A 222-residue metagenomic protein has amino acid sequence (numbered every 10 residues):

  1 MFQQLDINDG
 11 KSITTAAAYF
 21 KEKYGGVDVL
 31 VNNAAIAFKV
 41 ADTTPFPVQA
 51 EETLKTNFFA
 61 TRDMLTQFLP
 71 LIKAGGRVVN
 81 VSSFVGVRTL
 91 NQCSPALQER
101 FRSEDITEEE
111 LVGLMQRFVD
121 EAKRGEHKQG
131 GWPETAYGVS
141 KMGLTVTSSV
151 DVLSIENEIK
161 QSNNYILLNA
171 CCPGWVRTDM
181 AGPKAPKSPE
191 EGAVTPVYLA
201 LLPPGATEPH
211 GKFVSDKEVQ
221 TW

Functional and structural regions predicted by a protein language model:
Q4-T15, P47, F58-T61: The beta1-alpha1 cofactor-binding region of Rossmann-like NAD(H)/NADP(H)-dependent oxidoreductases
N8, V29, E52-A60, V139-S140 (+1 more regions): Glycine-rich NAD(P)-binding loop of the Rossmann-fold in SDR/ketoreductase-type enzymes
T15-A18, E22, A41, P47-K55: Active-site Tyr-X3-Lys motif and surrounding loop/helix of classical short-chain dehydrogenase/reductase
K23-Y24, A41, M64-G76, S154: A short helix-coil junction within the Rossmann-fold of NAD(P)-dependent oxidoreductases
L30-V31, V78: Conserved hydrophobic beta-strands of the Rossmann-like cofactor-binding core in SDR/related NAD(P)H-dependent
V31, A60, M64-F68, I72 (+2 more regions): Hydrophobic positions on the long internal alpha-helix of Rossmann-like NAD(P)-dependent oxidoreductase domains
I36, T43-E51, A74-N163, C172 (+1 more regions): Catalytic loop of short-chain dehydrogenase/reductase
D63, M142, A170-T178, G182-W222: C-terminal helical subdomain
